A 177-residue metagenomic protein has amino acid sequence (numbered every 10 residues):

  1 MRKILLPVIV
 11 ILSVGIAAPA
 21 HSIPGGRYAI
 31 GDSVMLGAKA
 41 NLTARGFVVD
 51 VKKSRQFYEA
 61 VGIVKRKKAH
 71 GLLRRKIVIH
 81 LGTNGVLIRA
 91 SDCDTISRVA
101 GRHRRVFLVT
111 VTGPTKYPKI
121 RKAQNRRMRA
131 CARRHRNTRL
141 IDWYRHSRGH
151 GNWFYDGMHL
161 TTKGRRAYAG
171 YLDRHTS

Functional and structural regions predicted by a protein language model:
M1-S22: Secretory targeting and sorting signals
I23-T95, T115-A123: Conserved SGNH/GDSL esterase-like catalytic core that processes O-acyl groups on lipids and polysaccharides
R27, I77, R105-V106, L140: Hydrophobic/aromatic residues located in beta-strands of well-ordered beta-sheets within soluble catalytic
I30, D50-K52, V109, I141-H146: Conserved beta-strand termini and adjacent loop/short-helix elements that scaffold enzyme active sites in alpha/beta
K39, T43, G82, R98-R105 (+2 more regions): Sec-exported extracytoplasmic/periplasmic mature domains
T83, T112, Y144: Short, flexible active-site-adjacent loop segments at beta-strand->alpha-helix junctions, enriched in small/polar
I96-A123, S147: Active-site segments of SGNH/GDSL-like serine hydrolases that catalyze O-acetyl group transfer/hydrolysis on lipids
P118-S177: Catalytic His-Asp segment of secreted/periplasmic serine-dependent ester chemistry enzymes
